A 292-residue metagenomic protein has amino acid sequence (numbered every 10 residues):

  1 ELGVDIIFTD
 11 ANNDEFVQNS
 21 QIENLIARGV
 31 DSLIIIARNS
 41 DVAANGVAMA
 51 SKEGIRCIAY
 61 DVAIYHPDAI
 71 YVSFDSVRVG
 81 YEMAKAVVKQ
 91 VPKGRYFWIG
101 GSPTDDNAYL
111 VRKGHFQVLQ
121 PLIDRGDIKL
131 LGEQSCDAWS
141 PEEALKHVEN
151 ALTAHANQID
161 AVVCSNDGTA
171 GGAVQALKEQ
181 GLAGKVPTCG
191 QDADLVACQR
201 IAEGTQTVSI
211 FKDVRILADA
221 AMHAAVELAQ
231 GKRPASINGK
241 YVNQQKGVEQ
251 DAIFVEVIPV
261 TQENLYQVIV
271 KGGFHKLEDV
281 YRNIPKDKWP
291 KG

Functional and structural regions predicted by a protein language model:
E1-G292: A residue-level marker of the well-folded mature domains of exported/periplasmic proteins
